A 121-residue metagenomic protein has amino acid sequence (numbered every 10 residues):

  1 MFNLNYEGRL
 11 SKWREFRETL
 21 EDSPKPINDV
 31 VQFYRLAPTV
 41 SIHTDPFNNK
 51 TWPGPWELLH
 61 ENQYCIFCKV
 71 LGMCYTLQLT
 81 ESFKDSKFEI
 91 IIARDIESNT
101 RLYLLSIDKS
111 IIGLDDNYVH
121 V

Functional and structural regions predicted by a protein language model:
M1-V121: A structural boundary/capping signal
